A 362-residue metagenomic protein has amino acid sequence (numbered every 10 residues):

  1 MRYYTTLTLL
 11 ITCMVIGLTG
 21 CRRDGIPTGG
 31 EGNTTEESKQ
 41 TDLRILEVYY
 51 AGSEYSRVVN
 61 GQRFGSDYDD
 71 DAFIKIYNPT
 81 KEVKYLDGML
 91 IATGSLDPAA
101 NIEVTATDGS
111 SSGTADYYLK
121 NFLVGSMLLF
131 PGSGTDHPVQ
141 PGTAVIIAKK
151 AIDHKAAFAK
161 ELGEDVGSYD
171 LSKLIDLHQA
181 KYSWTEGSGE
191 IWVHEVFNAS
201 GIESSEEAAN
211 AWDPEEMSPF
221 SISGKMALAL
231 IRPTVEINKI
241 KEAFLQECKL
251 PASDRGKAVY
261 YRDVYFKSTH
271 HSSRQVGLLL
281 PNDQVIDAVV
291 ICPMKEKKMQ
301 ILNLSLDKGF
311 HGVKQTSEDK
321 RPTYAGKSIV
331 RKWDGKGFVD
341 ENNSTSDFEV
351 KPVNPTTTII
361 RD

Functional and structural regions predicted by a protein language model:
M1-T8: Bacterial N-terminal signal peptides that target proteins for export
G17-G20: C-terminal motif of bacterial Sec signal peptides marking the signal peptidase cleavage site
R23-A100, N198-S272, W333-G335: A structural motif detector for short, solvent-exposed N-terminal "entry" segments of globular domains
L43, A72, D87-M89, T143-V145 (+3 more regions): Residue-level detector of short, conserved catalytic/binding motifs and their immediate flanks
T80-K81, K150-H154, T234-E236, N282-V285 (+2 more regions): Acidic glycine-/aspartate-rich tracts in secreted/extracellular proteins
N101-A157: Intrinsically disordered, low-complexity Pro/Gly/Ser/Thr-rich segments with frequent PxxP/GP/PP motifs and embedded
D165-S317, Y324: Acidic, glycine-rich loop-and-strand cores that form catalytic or ligand-binding grooves in diverse globular domains
I301-D362: Extracellular low-complexity, O-glycosylation-prone Ser/Thr/Pro/Gly-rich "stalks" and linkers flanking catalytic
